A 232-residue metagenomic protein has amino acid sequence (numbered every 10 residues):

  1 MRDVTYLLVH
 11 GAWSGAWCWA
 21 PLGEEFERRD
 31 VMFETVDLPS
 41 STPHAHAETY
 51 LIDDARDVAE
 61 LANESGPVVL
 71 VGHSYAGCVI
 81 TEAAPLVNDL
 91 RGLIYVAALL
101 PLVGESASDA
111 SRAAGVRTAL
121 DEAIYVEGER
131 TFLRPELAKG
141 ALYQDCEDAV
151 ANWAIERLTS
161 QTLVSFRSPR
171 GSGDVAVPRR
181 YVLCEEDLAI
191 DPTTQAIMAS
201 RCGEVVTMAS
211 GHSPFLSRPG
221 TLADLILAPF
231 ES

Functional and structural regions predicted by a protein language model:
V4-P43: Conserved HGGG/HGGXW glycine-rich cap/lid loop of the alpha/beta-hydrolase fold
M32, L38-V69, A84-P85, S108-R112: Active-site loop/oxyanion-hole signature of alpha/beta-hydrolase fold enzymes
L38-S41, A98, S210: Active-site loop/turn elements of alpha/beta-hydrolase fold enzymes, especially the short glycine-/histidine-rich
V71-A76, I80: Gly/Ala-rich beta-loop-alpha elbow adjacent to hydrolase catalytic centers
P85-P135, S165-F166, I190-D191, I197: Flexible "cap/lid" loop of the alpha/beta hydrolase fold
E127-G173: Conserved alpha/beta-hydrolase catalytic His-Asp/Glu region
S160-G220, D224: Conserved serine/cysteine hydrolase catalytic core
